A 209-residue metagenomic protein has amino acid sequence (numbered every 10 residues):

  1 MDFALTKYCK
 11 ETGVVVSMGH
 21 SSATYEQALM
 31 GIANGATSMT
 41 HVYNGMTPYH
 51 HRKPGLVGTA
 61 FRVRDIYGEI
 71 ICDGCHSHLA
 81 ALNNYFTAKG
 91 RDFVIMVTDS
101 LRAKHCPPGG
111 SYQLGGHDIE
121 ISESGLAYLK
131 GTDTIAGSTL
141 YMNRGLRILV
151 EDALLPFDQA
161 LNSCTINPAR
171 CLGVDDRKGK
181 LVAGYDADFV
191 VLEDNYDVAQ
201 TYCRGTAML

Functional and structural regions predicted by a protein language model:
M1-P108: Active-site core of metal-dependent hydrolases
G55-I70, G74, F86-T98, K104-Y185 (+1 more regions): His/Asp/Glu-enriched, well-ordered alpha-helical/loop segment that forms or immediately abuts the divalent-metal
Y196-Y202: Short, Lys/Arg- and Gly-enriched loop/turn segments at beta-strand edges
